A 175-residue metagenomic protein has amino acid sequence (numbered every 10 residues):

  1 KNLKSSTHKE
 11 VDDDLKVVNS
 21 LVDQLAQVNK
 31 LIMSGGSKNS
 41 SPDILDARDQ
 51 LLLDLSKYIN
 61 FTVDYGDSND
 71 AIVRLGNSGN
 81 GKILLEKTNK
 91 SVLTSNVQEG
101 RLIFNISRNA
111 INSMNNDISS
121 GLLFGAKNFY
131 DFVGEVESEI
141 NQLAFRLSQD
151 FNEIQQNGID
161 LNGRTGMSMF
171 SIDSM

Functional and structural regions predicted by a protein language model:
K1-I32: Long, non-coiled-coil amphipathic alpha-helical linker/lever segments that couple catalytic cores to other domains
L31-M175: Phosphate-proximal small/polar/acidic motifs at interfaces that engage nucleotide phosphates, polyphosphates
